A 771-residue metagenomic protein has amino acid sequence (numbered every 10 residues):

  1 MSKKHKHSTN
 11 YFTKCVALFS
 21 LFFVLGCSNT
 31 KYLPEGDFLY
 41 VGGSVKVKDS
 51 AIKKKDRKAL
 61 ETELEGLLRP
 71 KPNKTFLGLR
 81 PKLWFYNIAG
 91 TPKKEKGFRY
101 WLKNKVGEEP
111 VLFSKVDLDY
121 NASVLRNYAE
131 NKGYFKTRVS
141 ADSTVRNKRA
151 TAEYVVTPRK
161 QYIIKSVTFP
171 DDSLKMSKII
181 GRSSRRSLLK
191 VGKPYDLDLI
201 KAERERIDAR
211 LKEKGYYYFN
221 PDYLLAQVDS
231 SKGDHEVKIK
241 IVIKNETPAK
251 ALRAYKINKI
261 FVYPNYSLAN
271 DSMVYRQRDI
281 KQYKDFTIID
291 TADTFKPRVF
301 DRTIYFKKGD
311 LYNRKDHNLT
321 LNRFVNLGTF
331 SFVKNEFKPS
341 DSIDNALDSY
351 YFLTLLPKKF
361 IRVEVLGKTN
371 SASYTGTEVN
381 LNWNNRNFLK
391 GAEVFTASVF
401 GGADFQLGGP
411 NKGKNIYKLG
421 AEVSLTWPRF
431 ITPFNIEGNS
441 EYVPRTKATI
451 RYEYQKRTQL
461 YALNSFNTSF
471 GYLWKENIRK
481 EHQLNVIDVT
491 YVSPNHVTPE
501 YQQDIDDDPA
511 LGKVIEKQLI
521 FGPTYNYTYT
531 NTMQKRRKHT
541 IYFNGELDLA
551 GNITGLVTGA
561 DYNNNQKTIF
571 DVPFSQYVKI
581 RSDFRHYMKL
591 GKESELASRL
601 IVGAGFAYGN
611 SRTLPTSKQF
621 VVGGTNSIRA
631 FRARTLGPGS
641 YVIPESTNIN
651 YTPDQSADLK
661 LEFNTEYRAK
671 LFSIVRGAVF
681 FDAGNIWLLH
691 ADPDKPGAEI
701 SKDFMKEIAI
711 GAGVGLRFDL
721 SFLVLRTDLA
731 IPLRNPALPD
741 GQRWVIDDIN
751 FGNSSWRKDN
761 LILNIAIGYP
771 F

Functional and structural regions predicted by a protein language model:
M1-L39, Y128, L600, I767-F771: Bacterial Sec-dependent N-terminal signal peptides
S2-K3, L25-N326, N335, A346: Interaction-mediating elements
Y134, Y216, K358, K390-A392 (+7 more regions): Strand-connecting loop/turn motifs
M176, D293, N313-N544, R629-A630 (+4 more regions): Gram-negative/organellar outer-membrane beta-barrel architecture
Y275, Q282-F286, K368-A372, Q483-A669 (+1 more regions): C-terminal outer-membrane beta-barrel translocator/porin domains of Gram-negative envelope proteins and their
V363-V365, F395-V399, A448-I450, F543-L547 (+5 more regions): Membrane-embedded beta-strand positions of outer-membrane beta-barrel proteins
V379-N385, G401, A421-W427, T468-Y472 (+9 more regions): Residues on the lipid-exposed face of transmembrane beta-strands in outer-membrane beta-barrel proteins
A683-A698, F722, A730-S754, K758: C-terminal beta-signal and adjacent terminal beta-strands/loops of Gram-negative outer-membrane beta-barrel proteins
